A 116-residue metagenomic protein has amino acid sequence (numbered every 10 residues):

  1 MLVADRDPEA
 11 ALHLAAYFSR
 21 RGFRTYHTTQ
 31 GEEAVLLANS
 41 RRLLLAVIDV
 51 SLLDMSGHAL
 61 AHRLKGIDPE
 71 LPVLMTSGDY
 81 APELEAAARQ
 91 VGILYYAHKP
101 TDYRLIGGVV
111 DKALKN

Functional and structural regions predicted by a protein language model:
A4-D5, T28, A46: Conserved sequence signature across two-component system core domains
P8-Y26: Two-component/phosphorelay signaling modules centered on CheY-like receiver
H27, L52-M55: Residue-level signal for the "D+5" position in two-component response regulator receiver
Q30, S56-A59: Acidic catalytic/metal-coordinating carboxylates
L36, H58-E70: Short amphipathic alpha-helix used as the core "switch/output" element in two-component signaling
R41-I48, L52: Active-site beta3 strand of CheY-like receiver
A59, D79-A97, L105-G108: Alpha4 helix (beta4-alpha4-beta5 surface) of REC/receiver domains from two-component response regulators
